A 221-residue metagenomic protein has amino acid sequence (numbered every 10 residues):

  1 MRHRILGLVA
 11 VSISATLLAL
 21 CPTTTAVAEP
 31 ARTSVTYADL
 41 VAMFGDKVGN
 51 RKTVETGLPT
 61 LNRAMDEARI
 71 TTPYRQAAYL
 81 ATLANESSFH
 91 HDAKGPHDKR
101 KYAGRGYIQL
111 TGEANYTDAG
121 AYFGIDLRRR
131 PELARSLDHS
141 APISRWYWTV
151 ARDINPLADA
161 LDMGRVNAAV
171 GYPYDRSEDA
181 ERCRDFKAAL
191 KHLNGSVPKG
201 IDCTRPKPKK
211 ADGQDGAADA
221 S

Functional and structural regions predicted by a protein language model:
R2-A64: N-terminal export signals and maturation junctions of secreted/periplasmic proteins
T23-T25, A151-N155: Extended serine/threonine-enriched, polar tracts that run as long, contiguous segments within proteins
P30-T53, T60, Y79-V150: Peptidoglycan-targeting cell-wall enzymes and recognition modules
V41, N62-D66, R145, N167 (+1 more regions): Amphipathic alpha-helical segments within well-ordered protein domains
T53, E67-Y79, H91-H97, I154-N167 (+1 more regions): Surface-exposed patches in mature extracellular/periplasmic domains of secreted proteins
M65, T72, Q76-A84, H90-H97 (+3 more regions): Extracytoplasmic, non-cytosolic globular domains
L83-E86, P156-E178: Acidic helix/loop microenvironments that form the catalytic cleft of cell-wall polysaccharide enzymes
P173, S177-S221: Low-complexity, Gly/Ser/Thr/Pro-rich intrinsically disordered linker/tail segments
